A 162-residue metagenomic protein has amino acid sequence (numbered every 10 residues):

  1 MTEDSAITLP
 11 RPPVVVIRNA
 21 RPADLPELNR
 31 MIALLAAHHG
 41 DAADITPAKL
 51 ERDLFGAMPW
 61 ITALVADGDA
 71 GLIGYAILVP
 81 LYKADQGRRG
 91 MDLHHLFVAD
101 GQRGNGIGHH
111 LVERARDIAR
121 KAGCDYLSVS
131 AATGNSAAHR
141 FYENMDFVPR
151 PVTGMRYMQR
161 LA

Functional and structural regions predicted by a protein language model:
T2-P10, M155-A162: Terminal substrate-recognition subdomain of acyl/acetyltransferases
P10-P13, N19-R88, H94, V112-E113 (+2 more regions): Acetyl-CoA-dependent GNAT
L96-R103: A short, internal acetyl-CoA/4′-phosphopantetheine-binding micro-motif in the GNAT/acyltransferase core
G104-D117, R140, N144: Conserved acetyl-CoA-binding loop-helix of GNAT-fold acetyltransferases
R120-S130: Conserved GNAT acetyl-CoA-binding A-motif
S128-A138, R156, L161: Conserved beta-strand-loop-alpha-helix junction that forms the acyl-donor binding cleft
